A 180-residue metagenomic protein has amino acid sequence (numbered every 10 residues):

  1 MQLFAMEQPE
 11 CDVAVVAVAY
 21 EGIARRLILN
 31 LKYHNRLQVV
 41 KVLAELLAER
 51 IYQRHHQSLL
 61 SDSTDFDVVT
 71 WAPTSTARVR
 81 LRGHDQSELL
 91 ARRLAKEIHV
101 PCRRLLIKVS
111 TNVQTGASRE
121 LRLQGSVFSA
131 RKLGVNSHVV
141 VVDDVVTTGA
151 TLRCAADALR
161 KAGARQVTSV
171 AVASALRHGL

Functional and structural regions predicted by a protein language model:
M1-L180: Glycine-rich phosphate/pyrophosphate-handling loop used in enzymes and phosphotransfer proteins
